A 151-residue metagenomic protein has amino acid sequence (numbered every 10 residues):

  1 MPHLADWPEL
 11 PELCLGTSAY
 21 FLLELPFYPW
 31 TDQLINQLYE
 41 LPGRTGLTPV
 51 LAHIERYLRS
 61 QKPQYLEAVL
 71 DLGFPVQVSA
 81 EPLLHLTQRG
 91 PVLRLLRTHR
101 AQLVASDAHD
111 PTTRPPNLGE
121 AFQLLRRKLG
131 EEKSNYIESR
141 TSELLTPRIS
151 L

Functional and structural regions predicted by a protein language model:
M1-P2, E55-S60, L83-L86, H109-R114: Active-site environment of divalent metal-dependent phosphoester hydrolases
M1-Q77: Extended substrate/RNA-proximal surfaces in nucleic-acid metabolism proteins
P11, E67-D71, L93-R97, A121-L124: Short, hinge-like loop/turn segments at secondary-structure boundaries
L25, A80, A108: Short glycine-centered, acidic/aromatic-flanked micro-motifs in structured strand/loop junctions that mark active-site
I35-N36, K62-P63, R89, P115-G119: Conserved strand-to-helix beginnings and helix N-cap segments that scaffold or border functional pockets
P75-Q77, L83, T87-V92: A C-terminal functional module that forms or caps the active site or interfaces directly with catalytic machinery
R100-P116: Short acidic/histidine-rich active-site segments
L118-L151: Mid-to-C-terminal alpha-helical segments outside catalytic/metal-binding sites
